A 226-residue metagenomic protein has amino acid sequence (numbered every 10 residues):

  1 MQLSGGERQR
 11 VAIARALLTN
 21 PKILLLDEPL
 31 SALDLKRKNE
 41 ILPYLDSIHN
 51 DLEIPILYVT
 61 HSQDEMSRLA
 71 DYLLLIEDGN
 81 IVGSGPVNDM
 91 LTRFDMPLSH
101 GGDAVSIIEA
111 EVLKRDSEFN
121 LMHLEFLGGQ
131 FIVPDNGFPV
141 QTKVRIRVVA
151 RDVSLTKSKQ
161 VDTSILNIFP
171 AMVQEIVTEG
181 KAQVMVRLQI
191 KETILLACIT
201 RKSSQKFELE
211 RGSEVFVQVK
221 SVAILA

Functional and structural regions predicted by a protein language model:
M1, T19-N20: Conserved signature/switch motifs of ABC ATPase nucleotide-binding domains
M1-L3, E7: Conserved ABC ATPase signature
I13: Hydrophobic anchor residue at the start of the ABC signature
L24-E28: Catalytic Walker B motif of ABC-type/P-loop ATPase nucleotide-binding domains
S31-L33: ABC ATPase nucleotide-binding domain "signature" loop
L35-R37: Helix N-cap at the start of a conserved alpha-helix in ABC-type nucleotide-binding domains
D46, N50, T60-G129: Internal alpha/beta loop-helix hairpins
Q130-V177, I194, C198-A226: Glycine/charge-rich catalytic "coupling/switch" loops of P-loop NTPases
